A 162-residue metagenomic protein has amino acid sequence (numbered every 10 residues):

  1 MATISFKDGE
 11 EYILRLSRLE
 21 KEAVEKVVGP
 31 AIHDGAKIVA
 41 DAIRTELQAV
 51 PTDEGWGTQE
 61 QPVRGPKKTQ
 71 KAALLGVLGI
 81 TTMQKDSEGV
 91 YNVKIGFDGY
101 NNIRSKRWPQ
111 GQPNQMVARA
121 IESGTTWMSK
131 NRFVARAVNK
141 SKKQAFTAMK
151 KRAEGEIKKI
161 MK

Functional and structural regions predicted by a protein language model:
M1-E25: N-terminal, Lys/Arg- and Ser/Thr-rich interaction peptides
A2, E25-S123, G155, M161-K162: Short, low-complexity, charged/polar segments at coil/turn and helix-coil boundaries
F6-E10, K21, A40, N114 (+2 more regions): Alpha-helix initiation and N-capping motif
E11-R15, A23, A73, M116 (+1 more regions): Exposed alpha-helical structural elements
N114-K162: Lipid-handling modules and contact-site tethers
